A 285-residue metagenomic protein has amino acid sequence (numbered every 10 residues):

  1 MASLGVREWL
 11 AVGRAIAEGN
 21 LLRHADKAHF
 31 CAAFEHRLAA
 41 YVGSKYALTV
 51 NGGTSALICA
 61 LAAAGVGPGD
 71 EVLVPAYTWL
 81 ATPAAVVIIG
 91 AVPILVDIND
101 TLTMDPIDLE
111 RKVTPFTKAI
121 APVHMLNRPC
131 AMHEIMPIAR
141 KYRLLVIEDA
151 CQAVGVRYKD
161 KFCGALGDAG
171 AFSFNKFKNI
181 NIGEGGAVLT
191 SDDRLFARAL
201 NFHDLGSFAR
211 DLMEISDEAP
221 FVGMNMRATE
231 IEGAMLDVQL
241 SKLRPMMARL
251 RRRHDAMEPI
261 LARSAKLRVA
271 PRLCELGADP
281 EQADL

Functional and structural regions predicted by a protein language model:
M1-R23: N-terminal "arm"/small-domain region of PLP-dependent enzymes with the aminotransferase-like
N20-E71, A85-I89, L95-V96, K161: Phosphate-binding glycine-rich loop
A32-H36, S44-A47, I107, A119-V123 (+5 more regions): PLP-dependent aminotransferase class I/II
A56-L61, T82, G186, L236: Buried hydrophobic packing segments
A62-A150, R157: PLP-dependent aminotransferase-like
E148-I182, D211, I215-P220: Conserved active-site segment immediately N-terminal to the catalytic lysine that forms the internal aldimine
A165-F208, E230: Active-site PLP attachment segment
